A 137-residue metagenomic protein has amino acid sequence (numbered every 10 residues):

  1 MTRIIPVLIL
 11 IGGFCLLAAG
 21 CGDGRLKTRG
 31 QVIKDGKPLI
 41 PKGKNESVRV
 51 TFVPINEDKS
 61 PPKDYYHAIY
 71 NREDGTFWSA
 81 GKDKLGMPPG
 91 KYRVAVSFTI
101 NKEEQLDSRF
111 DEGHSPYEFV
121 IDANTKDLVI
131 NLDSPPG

Functional and structural regions predicted by a protein language model:
M1-A19: Sec-dependent bacterial lipoprotein signal peptides
C21-A123, D127-V129, P135-G137: Beta-strand-dominated extracellular/periplasmic modules and repeats in secreted or surface-exposed proteins
